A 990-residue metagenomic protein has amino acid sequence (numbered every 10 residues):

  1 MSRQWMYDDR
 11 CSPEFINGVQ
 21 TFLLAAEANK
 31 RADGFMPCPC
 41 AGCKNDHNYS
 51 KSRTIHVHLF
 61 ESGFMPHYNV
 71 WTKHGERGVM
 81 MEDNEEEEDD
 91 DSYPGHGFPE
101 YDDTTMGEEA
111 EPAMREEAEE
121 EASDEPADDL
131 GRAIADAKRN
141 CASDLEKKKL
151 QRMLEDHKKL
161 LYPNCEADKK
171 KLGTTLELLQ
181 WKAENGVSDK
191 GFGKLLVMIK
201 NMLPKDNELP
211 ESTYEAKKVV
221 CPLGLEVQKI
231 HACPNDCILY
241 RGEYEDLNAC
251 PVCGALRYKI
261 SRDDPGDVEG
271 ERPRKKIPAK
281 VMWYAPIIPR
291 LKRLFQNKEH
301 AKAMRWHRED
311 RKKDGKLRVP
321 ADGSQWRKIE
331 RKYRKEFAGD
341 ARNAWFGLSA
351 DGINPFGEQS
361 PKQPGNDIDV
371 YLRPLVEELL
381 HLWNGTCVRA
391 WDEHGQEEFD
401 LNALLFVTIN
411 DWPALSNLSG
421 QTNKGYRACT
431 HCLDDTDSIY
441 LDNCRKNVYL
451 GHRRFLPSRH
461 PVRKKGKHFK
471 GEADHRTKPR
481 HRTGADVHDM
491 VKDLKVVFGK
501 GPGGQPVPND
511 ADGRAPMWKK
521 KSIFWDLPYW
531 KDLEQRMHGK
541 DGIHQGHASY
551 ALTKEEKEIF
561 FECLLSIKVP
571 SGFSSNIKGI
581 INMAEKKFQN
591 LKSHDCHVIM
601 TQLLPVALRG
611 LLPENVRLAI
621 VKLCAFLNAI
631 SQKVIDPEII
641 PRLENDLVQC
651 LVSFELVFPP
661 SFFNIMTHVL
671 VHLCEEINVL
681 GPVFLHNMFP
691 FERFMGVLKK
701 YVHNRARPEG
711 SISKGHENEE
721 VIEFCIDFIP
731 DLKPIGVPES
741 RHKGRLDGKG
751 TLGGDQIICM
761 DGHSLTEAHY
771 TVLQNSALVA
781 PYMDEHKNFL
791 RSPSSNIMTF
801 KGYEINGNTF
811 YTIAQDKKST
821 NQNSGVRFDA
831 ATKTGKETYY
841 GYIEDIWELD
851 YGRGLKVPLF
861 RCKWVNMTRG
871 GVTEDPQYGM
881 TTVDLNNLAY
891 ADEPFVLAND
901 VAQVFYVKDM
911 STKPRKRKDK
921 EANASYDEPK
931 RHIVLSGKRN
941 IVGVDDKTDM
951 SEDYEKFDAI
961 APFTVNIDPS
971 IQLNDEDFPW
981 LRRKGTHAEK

Functional and structural regions predicted by a protein language model:
M1-A28, D46-S50, Y68, Y93: Intrinsically disordered, low-complexity linker/tail regions enriched in polar/charged residues
A25-D33, V187-S188, P204, V220-H231 (+3 more regions): Short, flexible, mixed-charge glycine/proline-rich loop motifs that serve as phosphate/nucleic-acid-contacting
C38-C40, C233, C250-C253, C429-C432: Short cysteine-rich clusters marking metal-coordination/redox-active sites
G42-H47, C237-Y240, R257, T436: Cys/His-rich microdomains that often coordinate metals
E85-K149, E155, D246, Y258-E330 (+14 more regions): Domain-level detector for long, ordered catalytic/regulatory cores in large eukaryotic signaling and trafficking
S324-K332, F337-K362, D434, R827: Acidic, metal-ligating active-site segments
G471-E472, K478, A485-D489, P502 (+4 more regions): Specificity-determining recognition surfaces
P613-M666: Extended, well-ordered alpha-helical scaffold/bundle regions in very large, multi-domain proteins
